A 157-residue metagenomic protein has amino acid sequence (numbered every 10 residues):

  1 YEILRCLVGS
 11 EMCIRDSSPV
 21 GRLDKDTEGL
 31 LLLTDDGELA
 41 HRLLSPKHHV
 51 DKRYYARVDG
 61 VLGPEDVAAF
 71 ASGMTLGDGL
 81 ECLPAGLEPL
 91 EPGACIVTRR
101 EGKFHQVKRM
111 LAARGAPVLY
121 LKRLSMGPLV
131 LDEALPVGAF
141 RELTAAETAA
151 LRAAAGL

Functional and structural regions predicted by a protein language model:
Y1-G9, C13-I14: Single conserved hydrophobic/aromatic residue that forms the stacking wall/gate of nucleotide- or nucleobase-binding
G9, D36-G37, P92, A145: ATP/adenylate-binding site constellation spanning eukaryotic-like Ser/Thr protein kinases, ABC-transporter
E11, R15-S45: Glycine/acidic-rich beta-strand-loop module
D16-P19, D35, L39, V50 (+4 more regions): Helical mechanochemical/support elements of P-loop NTPase systems and associated helical scaffolds
R22-K25, S45-H48, D78-G79, G86-P89: Short, conserved, surface-exposed binding loops centered on an aromatic residue
L33-D36, V58, R99: Flexible glycine-/small-residue-rich
A40-D66: N-terminal accessory regions of nucleic-acid-interacting proteins
S72-L157: RNA substrate-recognition surfaces in RNA-acting enzymes
